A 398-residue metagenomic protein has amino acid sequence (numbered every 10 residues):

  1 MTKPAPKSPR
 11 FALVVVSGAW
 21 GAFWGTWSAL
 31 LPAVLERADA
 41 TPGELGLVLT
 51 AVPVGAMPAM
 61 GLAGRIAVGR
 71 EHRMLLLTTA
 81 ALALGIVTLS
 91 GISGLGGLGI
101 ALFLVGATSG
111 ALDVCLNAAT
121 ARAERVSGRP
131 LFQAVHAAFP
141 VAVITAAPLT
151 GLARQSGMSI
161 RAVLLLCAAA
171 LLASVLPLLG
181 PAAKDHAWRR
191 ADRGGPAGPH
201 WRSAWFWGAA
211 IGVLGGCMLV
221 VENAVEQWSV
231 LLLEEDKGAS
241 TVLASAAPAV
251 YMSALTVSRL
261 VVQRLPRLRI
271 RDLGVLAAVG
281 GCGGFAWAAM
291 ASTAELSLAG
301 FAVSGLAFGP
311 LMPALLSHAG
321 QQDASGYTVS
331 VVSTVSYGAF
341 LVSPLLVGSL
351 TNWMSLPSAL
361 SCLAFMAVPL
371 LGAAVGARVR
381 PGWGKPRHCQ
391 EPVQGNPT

Functional and structural regions predicted by a protein language model:
A29-G43, Q227-L243: Short amphipathic helix-loop junctions that connect adjacent transmembrane helices in Major Facilitator Superfamily/SLC
V34-L35, I66-A67, L152-G157, L233-E234 (+4 more regions): Interfacial helix-cap and linker-helix signal at transmembrane-aqueous boundaries of multi-pass secondary transporters
M57-E71, R154, S258-I270, T351-N352: Helix-to-loop junctions at the C-terminal end of transmembrane segments in multipass secondary transporters
A80-S93, G280-S292: C-terminal ends and interior cores of transmembrane alpha-helices in multi-pass membrane transporters/permeases
G110-V126, G309-D323: Intracellular juxtamembrane helix-capping segments at the cytosolic ends of symmetry-related transmembrane helices
V126, V135-H186: Helix-loop-helix hairpin linking two adjacent transmembrane segments in secondary transporters
D272-P313: C-terminal transmembrane helical hairpin of 12-TM major facilitator-type secondary transporters
Q322-S358, L363: A late C-terminal transmembrane helix in Major Facilitator Superfamily
